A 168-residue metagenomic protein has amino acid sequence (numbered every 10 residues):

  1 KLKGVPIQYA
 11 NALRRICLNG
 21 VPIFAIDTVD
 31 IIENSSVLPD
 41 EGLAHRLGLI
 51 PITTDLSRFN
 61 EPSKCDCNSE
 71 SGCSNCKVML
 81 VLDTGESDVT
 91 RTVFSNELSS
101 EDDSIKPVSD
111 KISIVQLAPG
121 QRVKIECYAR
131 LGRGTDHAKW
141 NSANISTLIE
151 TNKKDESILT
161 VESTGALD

Functional and structural regions predicted by a protein language model:
K1-D168: Protein-protein interaction/assembly regions in multi-subunit complexes
